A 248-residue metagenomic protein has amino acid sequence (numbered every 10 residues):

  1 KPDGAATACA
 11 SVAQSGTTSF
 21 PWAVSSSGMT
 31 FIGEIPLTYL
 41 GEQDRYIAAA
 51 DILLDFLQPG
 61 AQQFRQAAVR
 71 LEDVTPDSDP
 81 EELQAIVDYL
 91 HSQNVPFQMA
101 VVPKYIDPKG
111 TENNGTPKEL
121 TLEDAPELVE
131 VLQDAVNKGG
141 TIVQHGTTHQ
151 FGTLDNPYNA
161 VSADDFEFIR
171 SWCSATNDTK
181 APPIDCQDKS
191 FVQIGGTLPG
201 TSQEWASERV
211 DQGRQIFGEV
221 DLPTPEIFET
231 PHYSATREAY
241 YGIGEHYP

Functional and structural regions predicted by a protein language model:
K1, P59-F64, Y89-L90, N94 (+3 more regions): Mature, Sec-exported extracytoplasmic domains of Gram-positive
K1-S27: Catalytic beta-strand/loop cores that center a nucleophilic Ser/Cys/Thr and support acyl-enzyme chemistry
G16-S19, A48-F56, E123-L132, R237: Alpha-helical scaffolding within the catalytic cores of extracellular/periplasmic polymer-degrading hydrolases
F20, S25-A85, Q93-V101: Extracellular ligand-binding/catalytic regions of CAZymes and related secreted enzymes and adhesion modules
D55-F56, A85, Y89, Q212-E219: A generic secondary-structure signal
E82-I86, V131, A239-I243: A short acidic, amphipathic alpha-helical/loop segment
P96-E238: Metal-dependent polysaccharide deacetylase catalytic core of the NodB/CE4 family, i.e., the active-site-bearing domain
G244-P248: His/Asp/Glu-enriched short active-site or ligand-binding loop at hydrolase and phosphoryl-transfer sites
